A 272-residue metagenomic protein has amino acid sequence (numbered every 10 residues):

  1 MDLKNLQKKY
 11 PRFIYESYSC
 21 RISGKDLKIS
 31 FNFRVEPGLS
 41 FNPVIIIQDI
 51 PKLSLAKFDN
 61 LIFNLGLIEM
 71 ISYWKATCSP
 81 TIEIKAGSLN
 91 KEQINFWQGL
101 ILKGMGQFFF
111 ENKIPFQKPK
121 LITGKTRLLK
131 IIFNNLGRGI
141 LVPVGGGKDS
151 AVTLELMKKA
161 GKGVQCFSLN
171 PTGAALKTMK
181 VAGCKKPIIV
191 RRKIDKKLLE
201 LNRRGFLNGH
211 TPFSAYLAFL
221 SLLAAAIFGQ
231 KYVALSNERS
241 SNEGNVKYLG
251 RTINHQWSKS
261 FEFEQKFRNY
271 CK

Functional and structural regions predicted by a protein language model:
M1-G139, A151, L156-K197, L201 (+2 more regions): RNA-binding accessory domains that recognize and position tRNA/RNA substrates
I50-K52, L169-K272: ATP-dependent adenylate-handling ligase core
